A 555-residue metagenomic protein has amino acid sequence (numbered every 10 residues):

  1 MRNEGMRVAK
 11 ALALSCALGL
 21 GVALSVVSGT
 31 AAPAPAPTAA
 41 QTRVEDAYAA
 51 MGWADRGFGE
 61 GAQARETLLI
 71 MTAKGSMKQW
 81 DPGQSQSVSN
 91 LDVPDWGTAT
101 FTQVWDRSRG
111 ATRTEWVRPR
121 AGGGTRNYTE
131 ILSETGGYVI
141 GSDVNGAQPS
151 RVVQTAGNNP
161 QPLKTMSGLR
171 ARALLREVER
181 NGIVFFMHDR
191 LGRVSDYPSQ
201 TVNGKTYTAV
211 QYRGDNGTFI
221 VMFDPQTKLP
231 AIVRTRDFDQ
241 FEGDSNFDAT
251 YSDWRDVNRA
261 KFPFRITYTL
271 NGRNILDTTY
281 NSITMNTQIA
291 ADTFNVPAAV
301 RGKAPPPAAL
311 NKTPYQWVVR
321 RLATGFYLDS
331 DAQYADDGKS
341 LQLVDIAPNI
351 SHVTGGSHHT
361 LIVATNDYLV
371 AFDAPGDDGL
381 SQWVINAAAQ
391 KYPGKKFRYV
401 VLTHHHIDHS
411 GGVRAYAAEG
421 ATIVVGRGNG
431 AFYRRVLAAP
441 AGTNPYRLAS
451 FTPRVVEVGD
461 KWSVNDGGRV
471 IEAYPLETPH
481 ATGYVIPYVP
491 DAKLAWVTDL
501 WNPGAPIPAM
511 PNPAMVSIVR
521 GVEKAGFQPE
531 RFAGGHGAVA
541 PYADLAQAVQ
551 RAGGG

Functional and structural regions predicted by a protein language model:
A13-S25: Bacterial N-terminal signal peptides
P35-T42, S133-F219, P225-T227, D237-G243 (+3 more regions): Flexible, processing/modification-adjacent segments and terminal tails in exported/periplasmic/extracellular proteins
E45, A49, W53-Q154, R193-P198: N-terminal mature ectodomain segment of secretory-pathway/periplasmic proteins
V202-A299, Y488-P490, V497-T498, P503-E523: Gly/Pro-enriched, hydrophobic low-complexity segments that function as extracytoplasmic propeptides/linkers
N281-N366, W462: Zn-dependent metallo-beta-lactamase
L343-Q390, Y484-P503: Conserved beta-strand hairpin/beta-sheet module of binuclear metal-dependent hydrolase folds, prominently
G379-V424, R520, K524-E530: Active-site metal-binding motif and surrounding structural segment of the metallo-beta-lactamase
V519-G555: Divalent-metal (often Zn2+) His-rich catalytic cores of metallo-beta-lactamase-fold enzymes
